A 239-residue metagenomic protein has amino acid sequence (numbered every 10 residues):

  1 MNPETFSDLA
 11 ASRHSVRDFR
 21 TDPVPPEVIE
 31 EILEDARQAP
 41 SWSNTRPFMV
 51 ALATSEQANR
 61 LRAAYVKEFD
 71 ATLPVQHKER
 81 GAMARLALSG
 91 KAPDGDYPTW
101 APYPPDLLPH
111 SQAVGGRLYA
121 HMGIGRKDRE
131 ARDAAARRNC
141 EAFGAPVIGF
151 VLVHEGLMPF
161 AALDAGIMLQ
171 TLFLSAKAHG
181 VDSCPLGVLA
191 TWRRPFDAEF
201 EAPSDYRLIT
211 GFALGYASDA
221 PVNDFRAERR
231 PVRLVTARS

Functional and structural regions predicted by a protein language model:
M1-S239: Acidic, surface-exposed loops and disordered segments
